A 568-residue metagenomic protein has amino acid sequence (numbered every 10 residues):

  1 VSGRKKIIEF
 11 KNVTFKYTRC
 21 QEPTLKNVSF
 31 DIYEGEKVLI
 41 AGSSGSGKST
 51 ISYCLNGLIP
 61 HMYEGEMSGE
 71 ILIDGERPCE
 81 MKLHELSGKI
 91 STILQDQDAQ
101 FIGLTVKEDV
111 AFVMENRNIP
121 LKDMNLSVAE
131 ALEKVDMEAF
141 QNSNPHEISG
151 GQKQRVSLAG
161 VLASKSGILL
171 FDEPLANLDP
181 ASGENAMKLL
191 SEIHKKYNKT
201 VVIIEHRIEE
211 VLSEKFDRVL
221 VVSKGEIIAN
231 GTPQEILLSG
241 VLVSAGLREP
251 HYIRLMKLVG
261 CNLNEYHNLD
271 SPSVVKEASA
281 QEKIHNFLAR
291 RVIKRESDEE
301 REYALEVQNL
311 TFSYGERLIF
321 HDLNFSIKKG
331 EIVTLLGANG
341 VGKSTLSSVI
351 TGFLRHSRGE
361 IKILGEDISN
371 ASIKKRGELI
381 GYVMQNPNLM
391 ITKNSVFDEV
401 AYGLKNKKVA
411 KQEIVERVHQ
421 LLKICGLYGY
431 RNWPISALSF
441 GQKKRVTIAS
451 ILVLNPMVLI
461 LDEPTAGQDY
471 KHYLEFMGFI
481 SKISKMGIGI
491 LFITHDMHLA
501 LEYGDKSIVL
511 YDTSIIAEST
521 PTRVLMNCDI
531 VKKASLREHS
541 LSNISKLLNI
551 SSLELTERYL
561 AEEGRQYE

Functional and structural regions predicted by a protein language model:
A41-S43, L336-A338: The feature captures the beta-strand-to-loop junction immediately N-terminal to the Walker
N56, T351: Helix-to-loop junction immediately C-terminal to a conserved catalytic motif
E64-E76, G359-D367: Conserved ABC transporter NBD signature motif
K122-F140, Q412-Y430: Conserved ABC ATPase "signature" region
N144-I148, Q152, P434-L438: Conserved ABC ATPase signature
L169-D172, L459-D462: Catalytic Walker B motif of ABC-type/P-loop ATPase nucleotide-binding domains
E226-Y252, S514-L541: Conserved beta-strand-loop-alpha-helix hinge in the C-terminal portion of ABC ATPase nucleotide-binding domains
